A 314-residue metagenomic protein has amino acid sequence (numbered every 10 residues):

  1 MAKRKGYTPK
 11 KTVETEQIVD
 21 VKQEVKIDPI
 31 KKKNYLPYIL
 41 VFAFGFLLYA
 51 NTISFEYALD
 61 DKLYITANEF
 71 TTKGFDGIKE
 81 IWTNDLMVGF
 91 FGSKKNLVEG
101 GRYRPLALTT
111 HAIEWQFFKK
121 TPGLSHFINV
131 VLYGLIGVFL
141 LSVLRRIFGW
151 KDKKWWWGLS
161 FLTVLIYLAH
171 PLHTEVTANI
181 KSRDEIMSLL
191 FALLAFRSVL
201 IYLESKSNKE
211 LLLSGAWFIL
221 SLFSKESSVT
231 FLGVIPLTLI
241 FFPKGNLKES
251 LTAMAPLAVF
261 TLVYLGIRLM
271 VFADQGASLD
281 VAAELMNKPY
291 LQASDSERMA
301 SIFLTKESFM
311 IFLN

Functional and structural regions predicted by a protein language model:
A2-N314: Polytopic membrane enzymes that build or remodel cell-surface glycoconjugates and lipids
